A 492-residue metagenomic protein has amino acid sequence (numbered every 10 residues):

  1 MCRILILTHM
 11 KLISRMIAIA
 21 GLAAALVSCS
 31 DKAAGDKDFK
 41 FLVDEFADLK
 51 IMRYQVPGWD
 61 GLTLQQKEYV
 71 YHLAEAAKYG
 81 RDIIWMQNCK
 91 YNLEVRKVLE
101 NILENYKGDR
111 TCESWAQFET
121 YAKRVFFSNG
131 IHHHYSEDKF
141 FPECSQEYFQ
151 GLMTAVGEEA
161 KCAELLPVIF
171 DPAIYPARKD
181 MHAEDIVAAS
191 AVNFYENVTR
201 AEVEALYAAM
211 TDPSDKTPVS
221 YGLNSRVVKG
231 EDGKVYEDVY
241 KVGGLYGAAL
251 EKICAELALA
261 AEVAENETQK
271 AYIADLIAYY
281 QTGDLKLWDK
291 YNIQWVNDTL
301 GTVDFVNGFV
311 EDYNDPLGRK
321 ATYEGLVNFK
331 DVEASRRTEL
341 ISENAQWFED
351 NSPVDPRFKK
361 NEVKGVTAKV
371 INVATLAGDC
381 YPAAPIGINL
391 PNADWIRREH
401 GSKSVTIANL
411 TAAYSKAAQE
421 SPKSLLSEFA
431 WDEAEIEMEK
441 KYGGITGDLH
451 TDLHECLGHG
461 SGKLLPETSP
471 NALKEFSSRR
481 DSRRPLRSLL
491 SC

Functional and structural regions predicted by a protein language model:
R3, K11-I19: Sec-dependent signal peptide recognition, specifically the positively charged N-region followed immediately by
A25-S28: C-terminal motif of bacterial Sec signal peptides marking the signal peptidase cleavage site
S30-K32: Bacterial signal peptide processing site
G35-V98: N-terminal-proximal low-complexity accessory segments that begin disordered and transition into the first
T63, N266, S478-C492: An active-site-proximal "capping" alpha-helix that borders the catalytic cofactor pocket
Q117-K229, G233, E237-E437, G443: Contiguous, non-catalytic segments that form substrate-binding/exosite surfaces or channel walls
G444-L457: Short alpha-helix carrying the canonical HExxH Zn2+-binding catalytic motif
G462-R484: Post-HEXXH active-site segment of zinc metalloproteases
